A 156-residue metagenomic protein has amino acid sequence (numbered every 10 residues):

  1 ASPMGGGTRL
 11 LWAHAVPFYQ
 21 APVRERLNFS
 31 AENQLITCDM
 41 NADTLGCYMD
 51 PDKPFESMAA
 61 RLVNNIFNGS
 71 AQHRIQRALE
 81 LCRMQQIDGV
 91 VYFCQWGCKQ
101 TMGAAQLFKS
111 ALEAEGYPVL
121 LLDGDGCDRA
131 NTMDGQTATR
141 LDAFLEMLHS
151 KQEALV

Functional and structural regions predicted by a protein language model:
A1-G7, V16-P17: Electropositive, gly/pro-rich neighborhoods at or near active sites that engage anionic ligands
R9-L10, N33-L35, G89, P118-V119: Beta-sheet entry/capping signal
L11-R83: Redox- and metal-dependent alpha/beta enzyme cores, enriched for Fe-S-associated oxidoreductases and cofactor-handling
H14, M40, F93-W96, D123-G126: Active-site proximal loops enriched in glycine and acidic residues that flank catalytic Cys/His/Asp and coordinate
A21-R24, M102-Q106, D134: Conserved strand-to-helix beginnings and helix N-cap segments that scaffold or border functional pockets
F67-S70, C98-M102, D128, D134: Acidic-and-aromatic substrate-binding clefts and catalytic sites of carbohydrate-active enzymes
I75-G116, L120: C-terminal hydrophobic structural anchor segments that stabilize assembly/packing rather than catalytic chemistry
Q106-V156: Peripheral docking tails and interdomain loops at the edges of cofactor- or intermediate-handling domains
